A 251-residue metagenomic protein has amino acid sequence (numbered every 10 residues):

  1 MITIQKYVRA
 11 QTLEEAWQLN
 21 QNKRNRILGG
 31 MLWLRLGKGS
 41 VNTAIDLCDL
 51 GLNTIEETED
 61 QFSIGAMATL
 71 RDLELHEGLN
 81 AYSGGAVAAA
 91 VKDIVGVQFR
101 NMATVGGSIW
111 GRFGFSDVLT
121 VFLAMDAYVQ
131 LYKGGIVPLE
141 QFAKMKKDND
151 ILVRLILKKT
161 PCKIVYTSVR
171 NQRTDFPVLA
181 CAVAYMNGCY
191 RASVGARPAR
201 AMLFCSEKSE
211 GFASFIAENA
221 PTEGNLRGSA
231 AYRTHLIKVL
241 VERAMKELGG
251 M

Functional and structural regions predicted by a protein language model:
M1-M251: C-terminal structural segment of proteins
